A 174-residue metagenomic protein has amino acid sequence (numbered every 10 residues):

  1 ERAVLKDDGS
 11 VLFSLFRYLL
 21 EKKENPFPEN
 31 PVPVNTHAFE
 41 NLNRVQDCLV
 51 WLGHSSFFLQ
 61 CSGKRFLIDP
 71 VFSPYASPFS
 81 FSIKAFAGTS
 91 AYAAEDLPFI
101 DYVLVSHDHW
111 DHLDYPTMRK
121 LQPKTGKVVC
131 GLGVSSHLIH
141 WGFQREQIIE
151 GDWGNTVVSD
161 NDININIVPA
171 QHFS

Functional and structural regions predicted by a protein language model:
E1-I83, S90-D96: Metallo-beta-lactamase
D8, F81-V129: Active-site metal-binding motif and surrounding structural segment of the metallo-beta-lactamase
E24-V45, C130-S174: Metallo-beta-lactamase
G53-S55, K124, N161: Residues that flank catalytic or metal-binding motifs in active/ligand-binding sites
K64-F66, Y102, I163: Structural motif
P70-F72, D108, A170-H172: Active-site metal-binding loops of divalent metal-dependent hydrolases
S77-P78, D114-P116, L138-H140: Short glycine-/acidic-enriched loop or helix-start segments at secondary-structure transitions that form or flank
